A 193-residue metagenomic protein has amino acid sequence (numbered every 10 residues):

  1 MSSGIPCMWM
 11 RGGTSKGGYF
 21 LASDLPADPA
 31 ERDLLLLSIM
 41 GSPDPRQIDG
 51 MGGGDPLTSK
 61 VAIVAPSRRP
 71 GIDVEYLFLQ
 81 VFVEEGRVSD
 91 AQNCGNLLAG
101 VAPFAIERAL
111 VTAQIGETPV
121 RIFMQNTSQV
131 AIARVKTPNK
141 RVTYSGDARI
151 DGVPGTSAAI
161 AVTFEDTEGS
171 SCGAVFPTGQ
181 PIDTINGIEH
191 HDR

Functional and structural regions predicted by a protein language model:
M1-R193: A glycine-rich beta-to-alpha transition motif near the start of alpha/beta enzyme domains, typified by
